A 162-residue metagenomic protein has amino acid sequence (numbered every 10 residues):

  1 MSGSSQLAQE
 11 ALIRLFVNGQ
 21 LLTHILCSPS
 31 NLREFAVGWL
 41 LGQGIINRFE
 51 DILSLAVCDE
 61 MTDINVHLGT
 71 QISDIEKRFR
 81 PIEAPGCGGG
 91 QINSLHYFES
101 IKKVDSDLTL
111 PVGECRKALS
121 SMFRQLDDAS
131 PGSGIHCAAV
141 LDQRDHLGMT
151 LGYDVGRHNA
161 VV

Functional and structural regions predicted by a protein language model:
M1-L151: Intrinsically disordered, low-complexity regions enriched in acidic/Ser/Thr/Pro/Gln residues
D154: Catalytic beta/alpha-barrel core
R157-V162: Feature captures the catalytic cores and cofactor-binding loops of soluble hydro-lyases/lyases that act on carboxylate
